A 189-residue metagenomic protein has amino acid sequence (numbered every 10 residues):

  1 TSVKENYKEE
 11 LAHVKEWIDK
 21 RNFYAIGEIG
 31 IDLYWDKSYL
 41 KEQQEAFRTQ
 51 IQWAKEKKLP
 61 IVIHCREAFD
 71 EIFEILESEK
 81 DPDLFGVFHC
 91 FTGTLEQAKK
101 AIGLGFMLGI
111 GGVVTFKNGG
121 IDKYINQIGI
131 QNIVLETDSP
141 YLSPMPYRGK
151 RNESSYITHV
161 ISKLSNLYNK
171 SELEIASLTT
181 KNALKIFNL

Functional and structural regions predicted by a protein language model:
T1-L189: Mid-domain alpha/beta scaffold segments of enzyme catalytic cores
